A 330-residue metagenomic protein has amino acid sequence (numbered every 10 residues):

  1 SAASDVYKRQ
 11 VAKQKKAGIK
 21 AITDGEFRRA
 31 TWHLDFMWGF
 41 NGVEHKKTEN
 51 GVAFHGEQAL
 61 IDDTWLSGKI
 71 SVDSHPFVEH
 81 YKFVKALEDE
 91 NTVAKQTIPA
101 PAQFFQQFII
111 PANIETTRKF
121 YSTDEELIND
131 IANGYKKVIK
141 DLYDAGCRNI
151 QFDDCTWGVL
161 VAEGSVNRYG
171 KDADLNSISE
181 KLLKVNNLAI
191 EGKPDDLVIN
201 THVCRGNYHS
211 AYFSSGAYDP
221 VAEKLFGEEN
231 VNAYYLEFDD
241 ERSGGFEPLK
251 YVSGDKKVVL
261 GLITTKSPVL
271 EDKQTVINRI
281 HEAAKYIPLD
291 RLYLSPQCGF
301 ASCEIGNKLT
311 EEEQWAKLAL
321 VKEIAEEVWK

Functional and structural regions predicted by a protein language model:
S1, F36-K46, W65-S71, P111-N129 (+5 more regions): Glycine-rich tight-turn/loop motif centered on a GG-T
S1, H45-A145, N149, T156-S177: Active-site-proximal, glycine-rich beta->alpha crossover segments in alpha/beta enzymes that shape flexible
A2-Y7: Short, small-residue-biased leader/transition segments that mark boundaries at the very start of proteins
Q14, V84, L142, T201 (+3 more regions): Conserved, mostly hydrophobic/aromatic
K15, A21, E26-K46: Glycine-rich loop at the start of a catalytic domain that most often binds anionic cofactors/ligands
K20-I22, V93-T97, R148-Q151, V198-H202 (+3 more regions): Structural preference for beta-strand elements that scaffold enzyme active sites
L87-D89, D172-D196, K317-E327: Alpha-helix-loop-beta-strand connector modules within alpha/beta enzyme cores
D89, G206, P220-K330: Catalytic-face loop-and-helix region of soluble metabolic enzyme cores
